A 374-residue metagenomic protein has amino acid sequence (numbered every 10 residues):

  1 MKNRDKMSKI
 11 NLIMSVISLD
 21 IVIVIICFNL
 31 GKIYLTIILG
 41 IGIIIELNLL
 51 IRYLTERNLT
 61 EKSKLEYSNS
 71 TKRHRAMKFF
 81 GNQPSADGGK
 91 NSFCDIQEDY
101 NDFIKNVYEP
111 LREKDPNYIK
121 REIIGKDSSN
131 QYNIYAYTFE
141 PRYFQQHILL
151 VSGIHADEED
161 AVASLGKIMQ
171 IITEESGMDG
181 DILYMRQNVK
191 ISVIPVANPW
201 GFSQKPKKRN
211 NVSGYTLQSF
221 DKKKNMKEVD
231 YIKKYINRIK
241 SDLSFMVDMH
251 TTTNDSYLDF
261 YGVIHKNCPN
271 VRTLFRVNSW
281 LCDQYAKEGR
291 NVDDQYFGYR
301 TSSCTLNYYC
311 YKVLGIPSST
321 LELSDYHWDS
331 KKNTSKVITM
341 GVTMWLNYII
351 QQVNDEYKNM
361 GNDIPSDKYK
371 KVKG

Functional and structural regions predicted by a protein language model:
K2-I17: Juxtamembrane interface helix immediately N-terminal to a transmembrane segment
V22-L30: Hydrophobic alpha-helical transmembrane segments
G31-L39: Short, aromatic-rich membrane-interface segments at the entry and exit of alpha-helical transmembrane domains
L50-K64: Transmembrane-cytosolic junction motif
S63-I134: Short glycine- and acidic-rich boundary segments immediately preceding or forming the N-terminal edge of structured
A136-F144: Short beta-strand-to-loop junctions in surface cap/lid or active-site-entrance loops
Q145-H147, I154, E158-D294, I316-S318: Active-site/substrate-binding loop(s) of hydrolase catalytic cores
I264, F297-G374: Active-site-adjacent mobile loop/cap segments within catalytic or ligand-binding domains
